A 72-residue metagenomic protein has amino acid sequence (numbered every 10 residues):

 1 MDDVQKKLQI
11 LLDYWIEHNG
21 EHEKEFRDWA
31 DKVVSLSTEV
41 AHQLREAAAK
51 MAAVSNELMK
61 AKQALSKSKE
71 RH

Functional and structural regions predicted by a protein language model:
M1-W29: N-terminal acidic leader/helix
W29-K67: Short, charge-rich amphipathic interface segments used for partner binding and complex assembly
S68-H72: Short acidic DE-rich linear segments
